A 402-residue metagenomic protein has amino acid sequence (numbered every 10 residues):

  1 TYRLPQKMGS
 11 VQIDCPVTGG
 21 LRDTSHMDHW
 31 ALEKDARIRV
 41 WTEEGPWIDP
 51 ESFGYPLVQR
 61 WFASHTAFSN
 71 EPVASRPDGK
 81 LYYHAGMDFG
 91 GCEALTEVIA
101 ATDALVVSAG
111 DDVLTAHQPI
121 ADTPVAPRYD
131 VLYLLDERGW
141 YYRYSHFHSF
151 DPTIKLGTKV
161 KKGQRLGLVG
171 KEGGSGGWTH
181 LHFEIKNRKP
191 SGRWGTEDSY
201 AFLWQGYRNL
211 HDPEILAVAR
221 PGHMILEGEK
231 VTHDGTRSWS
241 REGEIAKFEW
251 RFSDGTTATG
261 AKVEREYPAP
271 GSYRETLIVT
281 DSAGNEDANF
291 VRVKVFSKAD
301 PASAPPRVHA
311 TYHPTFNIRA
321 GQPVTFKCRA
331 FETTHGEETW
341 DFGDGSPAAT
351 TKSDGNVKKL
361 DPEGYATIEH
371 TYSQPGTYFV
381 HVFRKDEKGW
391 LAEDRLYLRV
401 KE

Functional and structural regions predicted by a protein language model:
R3-D130, K162, S175, H211-R220 (+1 more regions): Surface-exposed, glycine-biased beta-strand/turn segments
Y83-G86, L95, A101, Y129 (+5 more regions): Short coil/loop residues immediately preceding or within conserved phosphate-binding loops of NTP-utilizing enzyme
H84, D136, H146, H180-H182 (+2 more regions): Histidine-centered active-site/metal-ligand motif
F89, I120, P124-L135, T158-D212: Conserved, short, structured surface segments that act as functional micro-motifs
C92-L95, I99-A100, D136-G163, Y267-P268: Short histidine-centered loop motifs in beta-beta connectors
V98, V106, V160, L166-G167 (+2 more regions): Generic structural signal for buried aliphatic residues
L105-V107, H148, G170: Conserved positions in beta-strands of structured domains
F150, F202-E402: Extracellular/lumenal mature domains of secreted and surface-exposed proteins
